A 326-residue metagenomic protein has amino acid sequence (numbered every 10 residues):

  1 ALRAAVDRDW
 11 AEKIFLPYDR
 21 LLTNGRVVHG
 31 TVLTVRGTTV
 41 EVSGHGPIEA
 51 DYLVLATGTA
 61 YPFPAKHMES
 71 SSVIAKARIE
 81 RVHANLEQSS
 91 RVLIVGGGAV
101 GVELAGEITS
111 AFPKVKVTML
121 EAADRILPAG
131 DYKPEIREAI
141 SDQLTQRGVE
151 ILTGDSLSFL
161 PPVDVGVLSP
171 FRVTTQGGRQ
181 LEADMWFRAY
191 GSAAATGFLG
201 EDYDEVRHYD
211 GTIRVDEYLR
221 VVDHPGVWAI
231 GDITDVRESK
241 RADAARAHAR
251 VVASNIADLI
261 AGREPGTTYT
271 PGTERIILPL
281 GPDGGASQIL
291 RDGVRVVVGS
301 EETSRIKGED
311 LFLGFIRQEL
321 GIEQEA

Functional and structural regions predicted by a protein language model:
A1-R26, E103-P134: Beta1-alpha1 glycine-rich phosphate/pyrophosphate-binding loop at the start of Rossmann-like nucleotide-binding domains
L2-R8, H67-I74, Y203-D204, G293-R295: Short glycine-enriched, charge-decorated loop/helix-capping segments at active-site entrances that position
R20-L93, F187: FAD-binding core/adjacent interface of flavoenzyme oxidoreductases
G25-E41, I48, K114-E217, R263-T267: A Rossmann-like FAD-binding core segment of flavoenzymes
S72-S90, Q180-A247, S254: FAD-site-proximal beta/loop scaffold in flavoenzymes
I94-V95, M119: Hydrophobic Val/Ile/Leu positions in short beta-strands of Rossmann-like dinucleotide-binding domains
V95-V100, E238: Glycine-rich Rossmann-fold phosphate-binding loop(s) that bind the pyrophosphate of adenine dinucleotide cofactors
S239, H248-A326: C-terminal, flexible cofactor-proximal segment of oxidoreductases
